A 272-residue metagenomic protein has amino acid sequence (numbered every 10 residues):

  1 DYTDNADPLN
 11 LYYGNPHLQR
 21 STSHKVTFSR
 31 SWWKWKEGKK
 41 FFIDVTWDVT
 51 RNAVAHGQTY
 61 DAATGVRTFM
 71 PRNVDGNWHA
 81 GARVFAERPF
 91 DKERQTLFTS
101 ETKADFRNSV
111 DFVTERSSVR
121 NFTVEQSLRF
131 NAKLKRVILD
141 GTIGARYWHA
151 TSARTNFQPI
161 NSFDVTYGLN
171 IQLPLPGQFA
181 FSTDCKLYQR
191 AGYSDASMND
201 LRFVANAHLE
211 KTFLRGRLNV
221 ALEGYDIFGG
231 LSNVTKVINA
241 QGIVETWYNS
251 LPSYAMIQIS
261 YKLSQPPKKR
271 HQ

Functional and structural regions predicted by a protein language model:
D1-Q272: Exposed, low-structure sequence patches enriched in small/polar residues
